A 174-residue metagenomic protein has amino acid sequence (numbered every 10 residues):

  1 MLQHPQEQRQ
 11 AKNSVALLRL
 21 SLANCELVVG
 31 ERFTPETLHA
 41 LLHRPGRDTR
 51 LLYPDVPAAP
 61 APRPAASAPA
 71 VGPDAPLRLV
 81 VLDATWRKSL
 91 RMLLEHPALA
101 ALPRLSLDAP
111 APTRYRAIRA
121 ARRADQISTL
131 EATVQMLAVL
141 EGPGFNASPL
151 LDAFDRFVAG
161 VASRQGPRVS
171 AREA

Functional and structural regions predicted by a protein language model:
M1-L17, E26: Charge-rich, low-complexity N-terminal segments
L2, L52, L107: Hydrophobic residues at beta-strand termini and immediately following loops that shape nucleotide-binding pockets
P5-E7, R32, P57, L107-P112: Short, acidic/turn-prone active-site loops that include or flank metal/cofactor- and phosphate-binding residues
A11, E36-L38, P112-I118: Short, charged, surface-exposed secondary-structure boundary motifs
N13, A58-P64, D125-A132: Secondary-structure junction/capping motif
S21-L94, A98: S-adenosyl-L-methionine/SAH cofactor-binding core of RNA-modifying enzymes
R78, W86-R91, E95-A174: C-terminal folded domains that constitute the principal catalytic or ligand-binding module of multi-domain proteins
